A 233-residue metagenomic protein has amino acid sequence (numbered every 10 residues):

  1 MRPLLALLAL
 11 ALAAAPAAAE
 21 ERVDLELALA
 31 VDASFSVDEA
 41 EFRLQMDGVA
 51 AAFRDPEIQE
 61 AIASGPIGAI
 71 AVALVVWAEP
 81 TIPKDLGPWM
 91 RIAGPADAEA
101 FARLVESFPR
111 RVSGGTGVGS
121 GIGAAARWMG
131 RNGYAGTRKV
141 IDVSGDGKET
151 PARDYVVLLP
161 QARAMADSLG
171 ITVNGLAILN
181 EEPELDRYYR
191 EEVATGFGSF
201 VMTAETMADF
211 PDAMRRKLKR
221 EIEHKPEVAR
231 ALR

Functional and structural regions predicted by a protein language model:
L5-A13: Bacterial N-terminal signal peptides
A15-A19: Sec/Tat signal peptide C-region and signal peptidase I cleavage site
E21-P88, G121, A125, V140-S144 (+1 more regions): Von Willebrand factor
A30-A40, V72, P88-R91, L104-G115 (+3 more regions): Second-shell loop/turn segments in exported
A33-V37, A78-I82, W128, A135 (+3 more regions): Solvent-exposed loop/turn segments at secondary-structure junctions within structured extracellular/periplasmic domains
I62, G147-E192: VWA/integrin I-like adhesion module and closely mimicked acidic/polar interface patches used
K84, E99-K139, G175-L185, D209 (+1 more regions): Von Willebrand factor
I178-V228: Von Willebrand factor A/integrin I-like adhesion domains
